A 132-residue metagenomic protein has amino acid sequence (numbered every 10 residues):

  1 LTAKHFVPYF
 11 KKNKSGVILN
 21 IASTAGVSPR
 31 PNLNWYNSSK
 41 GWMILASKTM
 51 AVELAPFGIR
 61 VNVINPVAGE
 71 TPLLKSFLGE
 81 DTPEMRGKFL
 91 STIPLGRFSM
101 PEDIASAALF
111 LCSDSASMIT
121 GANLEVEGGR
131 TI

Functional and structural regions predicted by a protein language model:
L1, R97-V126, T131: C-terminal substrate-recognition "lid" of short-chain dehydrogenase/reductases
A3, S39, S47: Active-site helix of classical SDR
P8, V52-P56, S117: Alpha-helical segment proximal to the catalytic Tyr-Lys
S23: Residue(s) in the substrate-gating loop at a strand-loop-helix junction that position the organic substrate next
S28-N34, P56-F57, G96, D114: Active-site loop immediately N-terminal to the catalytic Tyr-X3-Lys motif of short-chain dehydrogenase/reductase
P29-N37, T49, F77: Active-site loop-to-helix junction immediately N-terminal to the catalytic Tyr of the SDR YXXXK motif in Rossmann-fold
P56, A68-I93: A glycine/serine/threonine-rich, flexible loop-to-helix segment that serves as the NAD(P) cofactor-binding "lid"
R60-E70, C112, E125-E127: Conserved SDR Rossmann-fold cofactor-binding beta-strand/turn motif
